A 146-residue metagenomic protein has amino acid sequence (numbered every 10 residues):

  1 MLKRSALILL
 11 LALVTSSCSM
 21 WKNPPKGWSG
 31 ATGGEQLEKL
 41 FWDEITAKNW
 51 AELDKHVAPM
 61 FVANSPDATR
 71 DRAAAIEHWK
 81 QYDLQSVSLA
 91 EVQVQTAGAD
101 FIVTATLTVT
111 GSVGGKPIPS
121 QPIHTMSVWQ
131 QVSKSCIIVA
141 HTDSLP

Functional and structural regions predicted by a protein language model:
M1-L7: Bacterial N-terminal signal peptides that target proteins for export
I8-S16: Bacterial N-terminal signal peptides
C18-P59, Q93-T96: Short, low-complexity N-terminal intrinsically disordered segments enriched in polar/charged residues
W21, I102, P122-P146: Short beta-strand edge/turn micro-motifs at domain boundaries
F41, E52-L53, F61, A75 (+2 more regions): Hydrophobic pocket/interface hotspot
D54-S88: Short solvent-exposed beta->alpha transition segments
V57, L107-V109, T142-L145: Short beta-strand segments enriched in hydrophobic/aromatic residues within well-folded beta-rich domains
E77-P119: Surface-exposed, charged secondary-structure patches
